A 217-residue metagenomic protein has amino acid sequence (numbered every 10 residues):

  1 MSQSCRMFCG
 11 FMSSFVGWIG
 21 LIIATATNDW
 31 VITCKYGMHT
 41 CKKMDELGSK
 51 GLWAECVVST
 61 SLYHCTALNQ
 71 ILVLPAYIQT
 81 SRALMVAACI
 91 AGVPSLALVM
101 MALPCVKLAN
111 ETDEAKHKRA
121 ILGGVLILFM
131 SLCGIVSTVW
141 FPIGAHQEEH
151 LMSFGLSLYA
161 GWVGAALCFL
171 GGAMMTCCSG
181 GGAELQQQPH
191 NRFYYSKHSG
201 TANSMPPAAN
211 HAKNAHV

Functional and structural regions predicted by a protein language model:
M1-K50, C105-K116, H150, F154-Y159 (+1 more regions): Intrinsically disordered terminal tails
G10-T25, L84-V99, R119-P142, L158-M174: Alpha-helical transmembrane segments of multi-pass membrane proteins
T27-R82: A surface-exposed beta-alpha-beta supersecondary segment
L52-E55, V86, A97, A115 (+2 more regions): Short C-terminal domain-edge/linker segments immediately following a structured domain
S59, C89, S196-H198: Generic structural motif
C65-N110: Amphipathic alpha-helical interface segments within eukaryotic helical scaffold and small GTPase-regulatory domains
G144-H146: Juxtamembrane "helix-exit" motif on the non-cytosolic side of transmembrane helices
